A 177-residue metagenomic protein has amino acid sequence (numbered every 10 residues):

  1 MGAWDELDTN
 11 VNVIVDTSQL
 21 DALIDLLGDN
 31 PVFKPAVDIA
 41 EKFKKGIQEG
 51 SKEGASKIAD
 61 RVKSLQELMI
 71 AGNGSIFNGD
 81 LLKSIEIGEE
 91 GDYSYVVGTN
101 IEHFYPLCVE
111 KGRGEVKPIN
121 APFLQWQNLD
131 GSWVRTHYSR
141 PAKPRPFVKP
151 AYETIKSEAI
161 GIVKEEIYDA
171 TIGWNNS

Functional and structural regions predicted by a protein language model:
M1-V96, A121, Q125-S177: Short, Lys/Arg-rich flexible segments
T17, G98-L107: Secondary-structure transition/turn motif
F104-A121: Extended Gly/Ser/Thr-rich low-complexity repeat segments, especially those forming or decorating extracellular
